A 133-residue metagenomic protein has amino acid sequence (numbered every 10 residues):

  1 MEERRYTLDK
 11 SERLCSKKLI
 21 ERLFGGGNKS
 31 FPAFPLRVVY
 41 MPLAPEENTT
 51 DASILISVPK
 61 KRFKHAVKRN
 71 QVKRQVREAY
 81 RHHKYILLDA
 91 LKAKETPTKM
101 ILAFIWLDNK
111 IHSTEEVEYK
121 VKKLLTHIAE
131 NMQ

Functional and structural regions predicted by a protein language model:
M1-Q133: Positively charged, solvent-exposed patches that mediate nucleic-acid binding
